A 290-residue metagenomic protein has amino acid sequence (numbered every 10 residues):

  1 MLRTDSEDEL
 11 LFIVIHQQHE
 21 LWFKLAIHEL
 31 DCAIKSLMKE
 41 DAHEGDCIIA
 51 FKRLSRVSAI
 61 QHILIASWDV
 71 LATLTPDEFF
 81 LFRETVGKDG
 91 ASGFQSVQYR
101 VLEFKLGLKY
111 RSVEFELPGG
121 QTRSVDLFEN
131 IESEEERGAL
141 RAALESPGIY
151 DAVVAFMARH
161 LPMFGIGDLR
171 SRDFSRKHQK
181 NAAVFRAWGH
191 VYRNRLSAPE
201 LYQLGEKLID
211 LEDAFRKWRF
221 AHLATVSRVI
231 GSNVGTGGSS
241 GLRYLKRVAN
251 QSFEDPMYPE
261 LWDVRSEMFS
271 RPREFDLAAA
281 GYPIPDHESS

Functional and structural regions predicted by a protein language model:
M1-S290: Surface-exposed peri-terminal alpha-helical interaction modules
